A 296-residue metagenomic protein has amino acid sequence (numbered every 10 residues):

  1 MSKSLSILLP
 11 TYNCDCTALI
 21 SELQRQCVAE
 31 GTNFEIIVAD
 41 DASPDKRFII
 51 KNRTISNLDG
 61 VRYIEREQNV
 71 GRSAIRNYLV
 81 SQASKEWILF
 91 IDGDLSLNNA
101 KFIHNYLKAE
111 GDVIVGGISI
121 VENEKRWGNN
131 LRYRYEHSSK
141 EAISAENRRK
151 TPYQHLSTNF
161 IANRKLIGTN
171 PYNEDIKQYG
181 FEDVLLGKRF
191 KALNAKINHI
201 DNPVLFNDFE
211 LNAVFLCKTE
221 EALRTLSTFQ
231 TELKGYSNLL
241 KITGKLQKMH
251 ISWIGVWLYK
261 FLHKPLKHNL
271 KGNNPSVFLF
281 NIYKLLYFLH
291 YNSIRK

Functional and structural regions predicted by a protein language model:
L23-E65: Acidic donor-binding segment of Leloir-type glycosyltransferases
R66-A83: Glycine-rich, basic loop-to-helix element that forms the pyrophosphate-binding segment of sugar-nucleotide handling
I88: Short aromatic/hydrophobic "clamp" motif used to bind/position activated sugar donors
A100-N130: Conserved donor NDP-sugar-binding/catalytic core segment of glycosyltransferases
A142-A162, Q178: A recurrent flexible, glycine/aromatic-enriched loop bordering the glycosyltransferase active site that acts as
Q178-L186: Acidic donor-binding loop at a coil-to-helix junction in glycosyltransferase catalytic cores that engages
K196-L233: Active-site donor/metal-binding and catalytic loop motifs of nucleotide-sugar-dependent glycosylation enzymes
E221, L239-K296: Non-catalytic, C-terminal membrane-associated alpha-helical segments of glycosyltransferases
